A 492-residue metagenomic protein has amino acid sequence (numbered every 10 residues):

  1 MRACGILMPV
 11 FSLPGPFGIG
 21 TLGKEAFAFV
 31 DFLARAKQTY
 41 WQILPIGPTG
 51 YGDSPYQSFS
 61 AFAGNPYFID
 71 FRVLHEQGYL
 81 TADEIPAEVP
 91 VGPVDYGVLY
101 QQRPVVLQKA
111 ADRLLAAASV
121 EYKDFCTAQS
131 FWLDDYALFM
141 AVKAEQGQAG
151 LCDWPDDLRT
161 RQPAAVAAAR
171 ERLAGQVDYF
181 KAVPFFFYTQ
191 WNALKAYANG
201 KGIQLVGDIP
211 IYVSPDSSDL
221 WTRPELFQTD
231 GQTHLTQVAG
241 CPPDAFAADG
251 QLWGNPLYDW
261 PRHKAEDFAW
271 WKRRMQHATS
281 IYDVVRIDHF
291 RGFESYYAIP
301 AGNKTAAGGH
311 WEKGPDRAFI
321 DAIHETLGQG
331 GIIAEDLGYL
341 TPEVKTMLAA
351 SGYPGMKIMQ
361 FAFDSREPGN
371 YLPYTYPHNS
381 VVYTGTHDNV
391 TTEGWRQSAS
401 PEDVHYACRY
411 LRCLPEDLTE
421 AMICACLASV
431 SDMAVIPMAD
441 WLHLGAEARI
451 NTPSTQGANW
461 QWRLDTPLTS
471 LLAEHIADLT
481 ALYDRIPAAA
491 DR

Functional and structural regions predicted by a protein language model:
M1-K37: Mature N-terminal, pre-catalytic/accessory segment of carbohydrate-active enzymes
P9, D53-P184, Y188, V213-V435 (+2 more regions): Alpha-amylase-like alpha-glycosidases and glucanotransferases acting on alpha-linked glucans and related
K24-D31, T189-Y197, W271-R273, L418-M422: Short alpha-helical segments and helix-capping/turn motifs at coil-helix boundaries
K24-T49, H277-Y282, C426-A428: Catalytic domains of carbohydrate-active enzymes, especially glycoside hydrolases
A34, W191-N199, H324, L348-A349: Surface-exposed amphipathic alpha-helices with a cationic face
L44, Q204-V206, P210, V284 (+1 more regions): Outer-envelope exported proteins of Gram-negative bacteria
F180-V213: Conserved, well-ordered alpha-helix/loop/beta-strand core segments that scaffold catalytic motifs
L444-R492: In a subset of proteins, long, contiguous C-terminal domains/tails are tracked
